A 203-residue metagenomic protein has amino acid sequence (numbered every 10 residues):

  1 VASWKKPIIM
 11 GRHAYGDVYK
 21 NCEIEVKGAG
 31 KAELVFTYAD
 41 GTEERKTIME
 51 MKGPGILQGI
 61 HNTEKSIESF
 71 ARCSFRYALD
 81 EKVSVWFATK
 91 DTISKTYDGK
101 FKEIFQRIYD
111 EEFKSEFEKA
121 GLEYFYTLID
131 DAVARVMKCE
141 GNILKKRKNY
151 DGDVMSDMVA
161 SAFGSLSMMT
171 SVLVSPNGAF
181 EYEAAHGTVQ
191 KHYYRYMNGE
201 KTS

Functional and structural regions predicted by a protein language model:
V1-E44, I56, Y150-V154: N-terminal glycine-rich phosphate/adenylate-binding segment common to multiple enzyme folds
V1-W4, M49, A78-L79, E116-K119 (+2 more regions): Solvent-exposed alpha-helices and their adjacent loops that cap or buttress functional pockets in soluble metabolic
K20-E25, T96-F101, V136-C139, S156-A160: Short acidic, glycine/serine/threonine-rich loops at helix termini
I24-A32, F101-I108, A162-V172: A glycine- and small-aliphatic-rich helix-loop capping segment at beta-alpha/alpha-beta transitions that lines
F36-T127: Glycine-rich phosphate/diphosphate-binding loop of Rossmann-like nucleotide-binding domains
D131-R135: Short acidic active-site motifs
V136-S203: Glycine-rich phosphate/nucleotide-binding loop
